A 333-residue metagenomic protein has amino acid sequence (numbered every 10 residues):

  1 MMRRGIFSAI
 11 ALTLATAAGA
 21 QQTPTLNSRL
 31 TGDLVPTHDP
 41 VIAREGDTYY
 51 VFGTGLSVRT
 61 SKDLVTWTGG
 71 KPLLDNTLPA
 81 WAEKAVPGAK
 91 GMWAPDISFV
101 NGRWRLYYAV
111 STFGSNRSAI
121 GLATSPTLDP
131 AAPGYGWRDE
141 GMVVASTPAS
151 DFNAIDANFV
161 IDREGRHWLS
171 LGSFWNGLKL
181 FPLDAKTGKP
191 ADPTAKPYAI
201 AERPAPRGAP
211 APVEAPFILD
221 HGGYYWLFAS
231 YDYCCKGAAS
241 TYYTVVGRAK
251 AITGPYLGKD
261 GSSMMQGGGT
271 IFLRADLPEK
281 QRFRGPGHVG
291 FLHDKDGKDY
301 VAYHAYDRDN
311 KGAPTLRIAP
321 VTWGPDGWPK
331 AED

Functional and structural regions predicted by a protein language model:
M1-F7: Bacterial N-terminal signal peptides that target proteins for export
A15-A18: N-terminal signal peptide c-region/cleavage motif recognized by signal peptidases
A20-D333: Carbohydrate-active catalytic/glycan-binding domains of CAZyme proteins, especially the secreted or lumenal ectodomains
